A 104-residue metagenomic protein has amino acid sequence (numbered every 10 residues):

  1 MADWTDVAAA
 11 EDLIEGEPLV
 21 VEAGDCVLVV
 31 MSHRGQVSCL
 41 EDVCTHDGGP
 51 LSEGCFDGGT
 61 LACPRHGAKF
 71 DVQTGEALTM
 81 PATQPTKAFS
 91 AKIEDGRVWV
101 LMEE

Functional and structural regions predicted by a protein language model:
M1-G58, D71-V72, E76, P85-E104: N-terminal pre-ligand scaffold of iron-sulfur
C44, C63-H66: Short cysteine clusters
M80-A82: Short Gly/Pro-enriched turn/cap motifs at secondary-structure boundaries
